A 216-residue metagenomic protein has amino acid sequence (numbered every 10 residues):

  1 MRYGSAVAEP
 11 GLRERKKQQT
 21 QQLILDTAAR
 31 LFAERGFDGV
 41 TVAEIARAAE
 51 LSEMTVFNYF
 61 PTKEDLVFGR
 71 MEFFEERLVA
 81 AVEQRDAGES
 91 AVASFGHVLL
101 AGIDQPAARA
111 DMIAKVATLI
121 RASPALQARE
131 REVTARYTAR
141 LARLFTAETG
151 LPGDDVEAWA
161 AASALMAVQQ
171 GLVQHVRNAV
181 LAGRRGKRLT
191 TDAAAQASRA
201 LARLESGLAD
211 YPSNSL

Functional and structural regions predicted by a protein language model:
M1-A6, R143, Q174, N178-L216: C-terminal peripheral helix-coil segments that are non-catalytic and often amphipathic
M1-R35, G39-L51, F68, F73 (+1 more regions): Basic, helix-initiating cap at the start of DNA-binding domains
T20, R70, F74, L99 (+3 more regions): Hydrophobic/aromatic residues within well-ordered alpha-helical segments
L51-F60: Short hydrophobic/aromatic patch on the recognition helix
E64-L66: A secondary-structure capping/hinge motif
E76-T118: Hydrophobic alpha-helical connector segments
A108, A135-A161, A179-R185: Hydrophobic alpha-helical bundle segments that form small-molecule/ligand-binding pockets
D111-A139, L151-P152, W159, T190: Short secondary-structure transition hinges
